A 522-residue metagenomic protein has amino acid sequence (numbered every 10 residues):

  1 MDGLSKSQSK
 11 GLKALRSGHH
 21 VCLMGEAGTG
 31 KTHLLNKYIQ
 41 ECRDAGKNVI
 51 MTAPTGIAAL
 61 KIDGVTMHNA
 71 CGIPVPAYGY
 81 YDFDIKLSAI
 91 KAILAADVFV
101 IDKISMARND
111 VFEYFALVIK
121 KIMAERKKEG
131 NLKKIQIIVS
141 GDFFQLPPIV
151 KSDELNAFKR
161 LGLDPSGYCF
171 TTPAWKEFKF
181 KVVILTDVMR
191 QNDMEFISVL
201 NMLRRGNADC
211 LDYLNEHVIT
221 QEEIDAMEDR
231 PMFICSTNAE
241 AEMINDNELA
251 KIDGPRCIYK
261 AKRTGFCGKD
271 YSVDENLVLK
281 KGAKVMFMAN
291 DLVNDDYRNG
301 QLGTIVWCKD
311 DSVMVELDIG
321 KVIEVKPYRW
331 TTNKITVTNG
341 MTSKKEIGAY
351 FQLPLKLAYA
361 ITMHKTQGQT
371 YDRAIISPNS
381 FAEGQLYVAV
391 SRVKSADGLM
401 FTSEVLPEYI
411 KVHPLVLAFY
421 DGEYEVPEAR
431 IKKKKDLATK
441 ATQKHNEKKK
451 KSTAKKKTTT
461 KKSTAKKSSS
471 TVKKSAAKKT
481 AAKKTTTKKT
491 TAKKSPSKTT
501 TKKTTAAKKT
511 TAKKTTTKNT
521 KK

Functional and structural regions predicted by a protein language model:
M1-K456, K461, K466, K521: Conserved ATP-binding/catalytic motifs of P-loop helicase motor domains
T439-K522: Intrinsically disordered, polybasic Lys/Arg-rich low-complexity tracts
